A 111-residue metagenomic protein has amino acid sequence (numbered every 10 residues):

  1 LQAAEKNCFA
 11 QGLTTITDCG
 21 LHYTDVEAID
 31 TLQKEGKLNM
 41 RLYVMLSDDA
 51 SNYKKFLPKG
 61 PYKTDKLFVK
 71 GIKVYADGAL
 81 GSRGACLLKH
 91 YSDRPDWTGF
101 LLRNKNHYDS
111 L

Functional and structural regions predicted by a protein language model:
L1-D18, N104-L111: Alpha-helical scaffold segments that flank or form the walls of functional sites
H22-L111: Metal-coordinating catalytic core of metallo-dependent amide/deamination hydrolases
